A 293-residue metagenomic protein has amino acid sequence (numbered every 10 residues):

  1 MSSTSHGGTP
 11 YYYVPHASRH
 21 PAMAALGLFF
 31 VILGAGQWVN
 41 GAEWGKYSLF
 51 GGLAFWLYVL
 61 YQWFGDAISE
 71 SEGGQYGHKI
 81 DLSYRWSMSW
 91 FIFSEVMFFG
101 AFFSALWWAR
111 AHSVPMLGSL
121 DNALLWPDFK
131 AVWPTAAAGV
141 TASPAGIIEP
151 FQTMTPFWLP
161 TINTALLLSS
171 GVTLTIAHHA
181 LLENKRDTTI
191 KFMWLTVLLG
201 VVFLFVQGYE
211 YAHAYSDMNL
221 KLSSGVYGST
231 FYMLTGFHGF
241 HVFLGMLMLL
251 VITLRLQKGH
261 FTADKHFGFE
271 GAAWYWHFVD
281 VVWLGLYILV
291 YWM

Functional and structural regions predicted by a protein language model:
M1-M293: ...captures the hydrophobic TM-helix bundle architecture rather than a specific catalytic motif, and can also fire on
